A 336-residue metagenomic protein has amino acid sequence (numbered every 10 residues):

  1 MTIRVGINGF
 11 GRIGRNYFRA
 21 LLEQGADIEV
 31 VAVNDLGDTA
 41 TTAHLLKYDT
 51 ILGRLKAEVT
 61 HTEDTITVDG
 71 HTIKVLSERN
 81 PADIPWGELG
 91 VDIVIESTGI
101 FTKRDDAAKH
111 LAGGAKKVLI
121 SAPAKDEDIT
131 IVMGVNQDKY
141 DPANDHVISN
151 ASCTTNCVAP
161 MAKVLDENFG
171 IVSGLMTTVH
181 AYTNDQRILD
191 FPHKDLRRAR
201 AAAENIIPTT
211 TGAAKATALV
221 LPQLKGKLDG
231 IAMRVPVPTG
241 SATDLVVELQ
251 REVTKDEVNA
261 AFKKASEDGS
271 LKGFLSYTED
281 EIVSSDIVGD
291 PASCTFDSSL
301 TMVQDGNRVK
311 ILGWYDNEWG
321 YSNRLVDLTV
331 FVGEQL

Functional and structural regions predicted by a protein language model:
M1-A199, V303, D327, Q335-L336: N-terminal Rossmann-like NAD(P) cofactor-binding subdomain of oxidoreductases, focused on the glycine-rich
N8, R12, A40, L89 (+11 more regions): Conserved active-site and cofactor/substrate-binding residues in soluble primary-metabolism enzymes
F18, A108, A159-D166, T177 (+7 more regions): Predominant activation on well-ordered alpha-helical scaffold segments within soluble catalytic domains
I66, I131-M133, V147, L189 (+5 more regions): Short clusters of hydrophobic/aromatic residues that line enzyme substrate/ligand-binding pockets
T98, F169, L221-P222, L249 (+1 more regions): A broad structural signal for alpha-helix termini and local helix breaks/kinks
I129, E204, T243: Small-molecule pocket liners
E167-P238: Acidic, glycine-rich segments within the central catalytic cores of soluble metabolic enzymes that bind/position
G230, A242, V246-L336: C-terminal active-site/capping subdomain that shapes the small-molecule cofactor and substrate pocket of enzyme
